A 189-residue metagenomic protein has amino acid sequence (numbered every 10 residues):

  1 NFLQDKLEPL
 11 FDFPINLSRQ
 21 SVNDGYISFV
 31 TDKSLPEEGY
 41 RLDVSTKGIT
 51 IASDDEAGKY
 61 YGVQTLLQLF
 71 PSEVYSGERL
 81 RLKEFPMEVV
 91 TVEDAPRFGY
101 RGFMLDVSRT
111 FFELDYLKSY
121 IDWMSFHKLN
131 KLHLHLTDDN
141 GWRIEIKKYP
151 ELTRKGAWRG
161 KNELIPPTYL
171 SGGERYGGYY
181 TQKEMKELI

Functional and structural regions predicted by a protein language model:
N1, T50-A52, D106-T110, E174-Y176: Second-shell loop/turn segments in exported
N1-F98: Contiguous, structured surface segment used for ligand recognition
L3, K59-G62, L66, E113-Y120 (+2 more regions): Stable alpha-helical elements in mature extracytoplasmic
K6, Y120-W123, H127, K155 (+1 more regions): Generic, well-ordered alpha-helical scaffold segments in large soluble proteins
M87-F112, S125-H127: An acidic-aromatic substrate-binding cleft motif
P96, N140-I189: Aromatic- and acidic-residue-enriched carbohydrate-binding clefts of CAZyme catalytic domains
D106-D139, T181-Q182: A conserved hydrophobic secondary-structure block that centers on an alpha-helix together with its immediately flanking
